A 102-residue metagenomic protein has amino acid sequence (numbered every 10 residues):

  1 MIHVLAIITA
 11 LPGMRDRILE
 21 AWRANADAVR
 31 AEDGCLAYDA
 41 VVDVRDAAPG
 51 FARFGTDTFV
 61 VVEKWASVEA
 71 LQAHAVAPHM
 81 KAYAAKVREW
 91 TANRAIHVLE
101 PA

Functional and structural regions predicted by a protein language model:
M1-I2, A102: Absolute protein N-terminus
I2-T9, D39-A75: Short, well-ordered beta-strand segments in beta-rich or mixed alpha/beta enzyme and ligand-binding folds
T9-A10, L71, H97-A102: A generic hydrophobic-segment detector
M14-A40, H79-Y83: Short amphipathic alpha-helical segments
R23, R30, Q72-A75, R88: Alpha-helix boundary recognition
D39-D57, A82-A102: Glycine-rich beta-strand-turn "strand-cap" elements at beta-sheet edges
